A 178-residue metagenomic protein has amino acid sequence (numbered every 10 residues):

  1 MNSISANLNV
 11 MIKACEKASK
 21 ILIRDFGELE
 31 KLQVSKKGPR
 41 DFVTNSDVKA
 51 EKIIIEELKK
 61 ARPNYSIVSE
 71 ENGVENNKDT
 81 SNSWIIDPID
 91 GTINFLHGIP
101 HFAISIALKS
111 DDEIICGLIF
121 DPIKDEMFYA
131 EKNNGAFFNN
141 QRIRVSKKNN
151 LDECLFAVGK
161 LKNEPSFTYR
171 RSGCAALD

Functional and structural regions predicted by a protein language model:
N2-K13, K17-K20, E56-K60, N72-D178: IMPase-like, lithium-sensitive Mg2+-dependent phosphomonoesterase catalytic core
I21-K31: N-terminal glycine-rich anion-binding loops that anchor highly charged ligand groups
D25-F26, K49-E51, S66-I67, I85-D87 (+1 more regions): Short amphipathic alpha-helical surface micro-motifs
F26-E28, T44-D47, C116-F120: A broad, low-specificity signal for short, low-complexity segments enriched in glycine/proline and polar/charged
E30-S35, A176-D178: Short secondary-structure junctions
L32-W84: N-terminal assembly/interaction segments in proteins that build large macromolecular machines
